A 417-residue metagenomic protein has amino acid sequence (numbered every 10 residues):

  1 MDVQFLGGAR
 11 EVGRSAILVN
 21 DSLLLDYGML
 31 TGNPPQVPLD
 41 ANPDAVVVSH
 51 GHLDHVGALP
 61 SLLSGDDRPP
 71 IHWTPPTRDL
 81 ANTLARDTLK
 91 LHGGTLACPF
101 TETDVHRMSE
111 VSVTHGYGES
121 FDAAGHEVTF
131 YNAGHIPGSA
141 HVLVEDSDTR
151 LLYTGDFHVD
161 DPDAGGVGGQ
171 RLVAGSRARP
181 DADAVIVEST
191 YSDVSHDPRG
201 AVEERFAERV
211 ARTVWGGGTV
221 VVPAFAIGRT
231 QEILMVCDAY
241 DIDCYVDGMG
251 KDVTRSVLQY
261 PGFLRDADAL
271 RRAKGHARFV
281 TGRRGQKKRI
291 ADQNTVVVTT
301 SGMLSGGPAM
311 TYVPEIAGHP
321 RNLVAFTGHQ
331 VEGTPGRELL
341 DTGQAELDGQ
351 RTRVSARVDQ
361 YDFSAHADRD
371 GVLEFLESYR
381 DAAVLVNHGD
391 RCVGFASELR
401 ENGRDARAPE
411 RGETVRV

Functional and structural regions predicted by a protein language model:
M1-F5, L23, P38-N42, S64 (+13 more regions): Haloarchaeal acidic low-complexity proteome signature biased toward cell-envelope/secretome components but also
D2-V47, H52-V56, S61-G228, E232-I233 (+2 more regions): His/Asp/Glu-rich metal-coordinating catalytic cores of metallo-dependent phosphodiesterases/hydrolases acting on
E11, F279-V417: C-terminal regulatory/interaction regions
P34-P35, A81-T83, P162-A164, H196 (+3 more regions): Short, charged, surface-exposed secondary-structure boundary motifs
I71, D193-R199, P223, T254 (+3 more regions): Hydrophobic alpha-helical scaffolding
T77-D79, K251-D252, H329-E332: Short beta-alpha junction loops
L152-T154, H158-D160, E188-H196, A267-A273 (+2 more regions): Acidic/glycine-enriched edge-of-secondary-structure segments
E208-T327: Hard-cation-handling environments
